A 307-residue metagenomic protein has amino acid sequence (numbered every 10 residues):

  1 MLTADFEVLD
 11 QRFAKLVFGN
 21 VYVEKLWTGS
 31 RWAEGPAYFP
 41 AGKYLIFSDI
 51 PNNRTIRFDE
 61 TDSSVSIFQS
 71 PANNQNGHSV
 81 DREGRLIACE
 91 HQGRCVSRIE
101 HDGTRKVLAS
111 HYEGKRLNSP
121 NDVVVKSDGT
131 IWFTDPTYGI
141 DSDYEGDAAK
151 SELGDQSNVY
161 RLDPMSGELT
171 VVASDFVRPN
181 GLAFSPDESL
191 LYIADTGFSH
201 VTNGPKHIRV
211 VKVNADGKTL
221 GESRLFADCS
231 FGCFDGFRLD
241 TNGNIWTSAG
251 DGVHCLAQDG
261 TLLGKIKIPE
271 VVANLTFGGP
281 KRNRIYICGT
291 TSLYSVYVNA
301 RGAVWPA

Functional and structural regions predicted by a protein language model:
M1-A307: Sequence-structural signature of mature extracellular/luminal beta-sheet repeat domains, prominently beta-propellers
